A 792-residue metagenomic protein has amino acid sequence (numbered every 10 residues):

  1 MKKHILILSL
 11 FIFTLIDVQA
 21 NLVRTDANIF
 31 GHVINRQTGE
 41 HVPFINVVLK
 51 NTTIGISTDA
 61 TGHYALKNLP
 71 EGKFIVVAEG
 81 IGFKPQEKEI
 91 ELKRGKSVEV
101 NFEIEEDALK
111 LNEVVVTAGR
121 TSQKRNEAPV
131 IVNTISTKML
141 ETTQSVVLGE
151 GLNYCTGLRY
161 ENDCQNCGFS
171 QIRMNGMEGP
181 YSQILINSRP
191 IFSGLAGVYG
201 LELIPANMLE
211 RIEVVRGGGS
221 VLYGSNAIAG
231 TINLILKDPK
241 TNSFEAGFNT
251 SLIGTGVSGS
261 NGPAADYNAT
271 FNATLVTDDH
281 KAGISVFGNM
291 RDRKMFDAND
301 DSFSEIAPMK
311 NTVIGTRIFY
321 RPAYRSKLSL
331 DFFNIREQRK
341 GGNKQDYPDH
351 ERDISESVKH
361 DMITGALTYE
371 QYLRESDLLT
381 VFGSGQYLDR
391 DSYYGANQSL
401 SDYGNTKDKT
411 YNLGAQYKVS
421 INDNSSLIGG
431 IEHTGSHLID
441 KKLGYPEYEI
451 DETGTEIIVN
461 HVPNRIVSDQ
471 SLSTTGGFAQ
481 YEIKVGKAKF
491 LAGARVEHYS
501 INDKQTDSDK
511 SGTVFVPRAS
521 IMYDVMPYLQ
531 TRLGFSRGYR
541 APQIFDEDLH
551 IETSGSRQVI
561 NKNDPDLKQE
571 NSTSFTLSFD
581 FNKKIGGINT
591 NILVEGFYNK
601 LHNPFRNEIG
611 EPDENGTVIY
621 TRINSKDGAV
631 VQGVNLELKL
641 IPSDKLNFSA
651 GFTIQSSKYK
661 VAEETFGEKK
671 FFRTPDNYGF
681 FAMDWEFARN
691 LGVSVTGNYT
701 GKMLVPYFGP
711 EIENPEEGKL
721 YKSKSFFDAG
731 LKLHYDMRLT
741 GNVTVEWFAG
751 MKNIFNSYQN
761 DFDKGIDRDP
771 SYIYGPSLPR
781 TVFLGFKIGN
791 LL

Functional and structural regions predicted by a protein language model:
I34-T38, I45-K50, E79-F83, K93 (+2 more regions): Short, acidic, small-residue-rich periplasmic hinge/interaction motif at the N-terminus of Gram-negative outer-membrane
K67-N68, Q171-R173, R189-R216, K237: Short acidic/polar hinge/loop motifs at secondary-structure boundaries that mediate gating or recognition
V132, G149-S193, E210: Extracytoplasmic beta-strand/coil segments of soluble accessory domains associated with Gram-negative outer-membrane
S193-L195, M208-E210, V221-N233, K237-N299 (+2 more regions): Outer-membrane beta-barrel translocator/receptor signature
F271, L378-Y394, D524, R532 (+3 more regions): Membrane-embedded beta-barrel scaffold of Gram-negative outer-membrane proteins
T274-V276, N289, F319-R321, M522 (+6 more regions): Conserved C-terminal beta-signal and adjacent last beta-strands/turns of outer-membrane beta-barrel proteins
R293-V313, F319-L379, G385-K409, S554: Flexible loop and strand-edge segments within Gram-negative outer membrane beta-barrel domains
R321-A323, N422-S436, V459-L601, T653 (+1 more regions): Structural signature of Gram-negative outer-membrane beta-barrels, strongest in the C-terminal barrel of TonB-dependent
